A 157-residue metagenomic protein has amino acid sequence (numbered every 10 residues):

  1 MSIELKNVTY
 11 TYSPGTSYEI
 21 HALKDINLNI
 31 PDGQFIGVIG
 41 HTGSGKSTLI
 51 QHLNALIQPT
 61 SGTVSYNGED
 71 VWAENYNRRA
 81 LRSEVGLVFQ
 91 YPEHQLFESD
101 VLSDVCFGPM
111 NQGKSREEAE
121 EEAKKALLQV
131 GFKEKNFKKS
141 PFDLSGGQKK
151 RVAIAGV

Functional and structural regions predicted by a protein language model:
M1-S2, T11-D25, E74-N77: A short, flexible loop at the N-terminus of ABC-type nucleotide-binding domains that lies
I39-H41: The feature captures the beta-strand-to-loop junction immediately N-terminal to the Walker
N54: Helix-to-loop junction immediately C-terminal to a conserved catalytic motif
G62-A73, L81: Conserved ABC transporter NBD signature motif
E93, L102-M110, E120: Short helical segment in ABC ATPase nucleotide-binding domains corresponding to the A-loop/adjacent helical element
E117-K135: Conserved ABC ATPase "signature" region
S140-L144, Q148: Conserved ABC ATPase signature
I154: Hydrophobic anchor residue at the start of the ABC signature
